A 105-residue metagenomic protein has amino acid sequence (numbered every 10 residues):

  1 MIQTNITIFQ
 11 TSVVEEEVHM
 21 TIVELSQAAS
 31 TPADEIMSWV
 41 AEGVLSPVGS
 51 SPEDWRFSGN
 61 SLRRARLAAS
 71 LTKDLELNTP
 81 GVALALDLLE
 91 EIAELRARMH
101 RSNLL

Functional and structural regions predicted by a protein language model:
I2-V23, Q27, A33-M37, A41-L105: Arg/Lys-rich, alpha-helical DNA-contact motif
